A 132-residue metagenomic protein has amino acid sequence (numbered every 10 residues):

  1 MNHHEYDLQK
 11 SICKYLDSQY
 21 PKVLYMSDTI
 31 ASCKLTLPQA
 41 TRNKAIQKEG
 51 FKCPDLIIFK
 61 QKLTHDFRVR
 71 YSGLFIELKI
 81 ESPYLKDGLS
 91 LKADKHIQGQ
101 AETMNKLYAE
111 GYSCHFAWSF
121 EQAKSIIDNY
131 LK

Functional and structural regions predicted by a protein language model:
M1-K132: Catalytic phosphate/metal-binding cores of nucleic-acid and nucleotide-processing enzymes, i.e., regions that mediate
